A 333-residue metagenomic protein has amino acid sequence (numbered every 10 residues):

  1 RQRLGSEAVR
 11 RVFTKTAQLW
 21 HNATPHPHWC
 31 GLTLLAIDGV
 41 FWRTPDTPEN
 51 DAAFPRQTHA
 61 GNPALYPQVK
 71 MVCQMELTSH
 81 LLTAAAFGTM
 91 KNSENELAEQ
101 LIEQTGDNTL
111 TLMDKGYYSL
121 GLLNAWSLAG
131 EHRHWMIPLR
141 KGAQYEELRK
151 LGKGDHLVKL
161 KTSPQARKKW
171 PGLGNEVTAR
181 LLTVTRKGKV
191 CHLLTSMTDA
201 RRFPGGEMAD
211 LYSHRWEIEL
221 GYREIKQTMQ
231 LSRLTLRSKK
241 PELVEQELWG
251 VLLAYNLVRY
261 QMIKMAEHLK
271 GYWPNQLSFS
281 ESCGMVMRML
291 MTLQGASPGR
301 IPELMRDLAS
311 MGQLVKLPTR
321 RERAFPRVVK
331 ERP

Functional and structural regions predicted by a protein language model:
R3, E7, R11-T16, T24 (+3 more regions): Single, function-defining residue in the core of a domain
